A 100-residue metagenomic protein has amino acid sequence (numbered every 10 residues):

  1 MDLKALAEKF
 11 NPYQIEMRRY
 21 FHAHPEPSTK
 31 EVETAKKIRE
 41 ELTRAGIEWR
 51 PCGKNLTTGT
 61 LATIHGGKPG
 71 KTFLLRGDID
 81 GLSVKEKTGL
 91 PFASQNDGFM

Functional and structural regions predicted by a protein language model:
D2-M100: Acidic/His- and Gly-rich active-site-bordering loop/insert found across diverse amide/peptide-bond hydrolases
